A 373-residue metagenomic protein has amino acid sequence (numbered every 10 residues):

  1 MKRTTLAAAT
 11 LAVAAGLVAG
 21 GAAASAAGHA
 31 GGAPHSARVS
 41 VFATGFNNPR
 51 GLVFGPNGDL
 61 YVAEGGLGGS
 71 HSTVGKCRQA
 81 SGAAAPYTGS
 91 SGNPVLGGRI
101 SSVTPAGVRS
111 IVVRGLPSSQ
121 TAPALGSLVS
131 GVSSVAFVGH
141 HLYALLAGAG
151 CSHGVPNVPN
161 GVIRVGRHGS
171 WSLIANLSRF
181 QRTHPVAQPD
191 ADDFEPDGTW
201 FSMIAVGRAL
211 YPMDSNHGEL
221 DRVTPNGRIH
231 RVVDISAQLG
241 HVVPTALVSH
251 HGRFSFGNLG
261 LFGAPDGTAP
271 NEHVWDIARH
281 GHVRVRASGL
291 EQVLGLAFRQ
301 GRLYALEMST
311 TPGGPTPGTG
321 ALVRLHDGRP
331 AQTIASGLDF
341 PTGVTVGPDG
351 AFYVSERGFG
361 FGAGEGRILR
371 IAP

Functional and structural regions predicted by a protein language model:
M1-G28: Secretory targeting and sorting signals
G31-G45, L52-F54: An edge-strand/N-cap motif at the start of beta-rich repeat modules
R38-A43, S110-V113, S119-L125, S172-A175 (+4 more regions): A short beta-strand motif characteristic of beta-propeller blades
G45-N57, L96-G97, S118-L142, Q181-L210 (+6 more regions): Beta-rich, blade/repeat-based domains predominating in secreted/periplasmic proteins but also intracellular
Y61-G65, G69, Y143-L146, P212-M213 (+3 more regions): Residue position within the beta-strands of beta-propeller blades
H71-L96, S152-P159, P196, M213-N216 (+3 more regions): Short, solvent-exposed loop/turn segments at conserved positions within beta-propeller repeat blades
T88, G92-A106, N157-G169, P270-H280 (+2 more regions): Beta-propeller blade signature
H217-E219, L261, E291, T310: Loop/turn residues immediately N-terminal
